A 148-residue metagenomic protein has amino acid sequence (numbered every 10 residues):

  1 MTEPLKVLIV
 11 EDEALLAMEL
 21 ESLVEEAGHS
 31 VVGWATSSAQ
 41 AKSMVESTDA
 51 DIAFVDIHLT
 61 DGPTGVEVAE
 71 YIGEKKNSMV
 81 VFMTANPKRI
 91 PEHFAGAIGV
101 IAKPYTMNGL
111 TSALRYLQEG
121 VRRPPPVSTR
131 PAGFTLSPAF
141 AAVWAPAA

Functional and structural regions predicted by a protein language model:
E11-D12, K103: Acidic di-acidic motifs
E13-G33: Two-component/phosphorelay signaling modules centered on CheY-like receiver
A14, T36-Q40, N108: Acidic phosphotransfer microenvironment of two-component signaling modules
E21, W34-I52: Acidic, metal-coordinating helix/loop segments flanking the phosphotransfer/catalytic sites of two-component signaling
E46-T48, Y71-S78: Conserved phosphotransfer cores of two-component systems
V55-Y71: Conserved phosphotransfer microenvironments
V66-E67, E74, V81, A85-K103 (+2 more regions): Alpha4 helix (beta4-alpha4-beta5 surface) of REC/receiver domains from two-component response regulators
S112-R115, G120-A148: CheY-like receiver
